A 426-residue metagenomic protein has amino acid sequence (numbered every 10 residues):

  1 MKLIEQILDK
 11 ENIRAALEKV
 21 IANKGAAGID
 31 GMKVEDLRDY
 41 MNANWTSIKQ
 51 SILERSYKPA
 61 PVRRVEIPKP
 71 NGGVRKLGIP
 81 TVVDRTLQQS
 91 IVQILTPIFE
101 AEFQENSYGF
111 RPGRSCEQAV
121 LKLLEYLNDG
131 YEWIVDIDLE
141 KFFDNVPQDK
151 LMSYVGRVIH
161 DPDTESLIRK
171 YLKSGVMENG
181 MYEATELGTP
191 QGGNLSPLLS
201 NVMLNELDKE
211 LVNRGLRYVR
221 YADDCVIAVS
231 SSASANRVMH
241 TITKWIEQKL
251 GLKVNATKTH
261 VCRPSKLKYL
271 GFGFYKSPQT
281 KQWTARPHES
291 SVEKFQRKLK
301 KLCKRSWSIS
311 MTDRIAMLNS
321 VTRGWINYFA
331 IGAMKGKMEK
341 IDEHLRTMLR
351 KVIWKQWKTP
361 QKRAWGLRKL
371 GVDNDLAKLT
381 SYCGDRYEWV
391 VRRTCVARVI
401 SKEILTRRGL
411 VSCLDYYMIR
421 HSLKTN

Functional and structural regions predicted by a protein language model:
M1-N42: Non-catalytic, polymerase-adjacent accessory regions of viral genome-replication enzymes
N23-D30, F99-F103, E132-W133, P147-D149 (+5 more regions): Short acidic (Asp/Glu) and glycine-rich catalytic loops that position anionic groups and cofactors
A27, G31-P97, A101, F110: Active-site substrate-recognition loop segments, prototypically the cytochrome P450 B′-helix/B-C loop
A43, R85, Q89, Q93 (+10 more regions): Short, residue-level hotspots on alpha-helical faces of the histone-fold and other alpha-helical interaction modules
S51-E66, P70, E102-K268: Conserved polymerase palm-domain catalytic core
K173, K249-A316, V321-R323: A conserved non-catalytic segment of reverse transcriptases and RNA-directed RNA polymerases corresponding to the late
R314-R368: Non-catalytic, peripheral interaction segments enriched in hydrophobic/basic residues
M348, I353, W357-N426: Extended C-terminal regions of large enzymes
